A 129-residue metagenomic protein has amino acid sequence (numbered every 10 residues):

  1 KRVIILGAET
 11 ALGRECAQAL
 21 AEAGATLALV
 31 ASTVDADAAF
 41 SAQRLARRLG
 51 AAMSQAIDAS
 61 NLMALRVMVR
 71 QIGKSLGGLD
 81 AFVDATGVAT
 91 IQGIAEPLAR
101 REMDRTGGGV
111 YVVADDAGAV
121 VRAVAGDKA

Functional and structural regions predicted by a protein language model:
K1-G77, A81, G87-P97, A125: Short-chain dehydrogenase/reductase
A31, T86, T90-A129: Glycine-rich nucleotide cofactor-binding loops and adjacent beta-alpha elements of adenine nucleotide/dinucleotide sites
